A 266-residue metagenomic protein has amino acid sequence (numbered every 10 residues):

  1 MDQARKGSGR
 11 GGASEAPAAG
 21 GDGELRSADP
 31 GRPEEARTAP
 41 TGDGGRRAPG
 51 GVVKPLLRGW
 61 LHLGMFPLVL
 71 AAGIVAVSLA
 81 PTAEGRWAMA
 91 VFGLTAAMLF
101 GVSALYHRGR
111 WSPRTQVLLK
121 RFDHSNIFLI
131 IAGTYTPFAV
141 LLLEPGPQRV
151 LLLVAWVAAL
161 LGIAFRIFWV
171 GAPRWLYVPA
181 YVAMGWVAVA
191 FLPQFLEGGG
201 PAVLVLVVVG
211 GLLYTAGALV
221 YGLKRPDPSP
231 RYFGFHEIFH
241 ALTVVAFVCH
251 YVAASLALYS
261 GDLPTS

Functional and structural regions predicted by a protein language model:
D2-S266: Multi-pass alpha-helical transmembrane bundles in non-GPCR membrane proteins that perform intramembrane catalysis
